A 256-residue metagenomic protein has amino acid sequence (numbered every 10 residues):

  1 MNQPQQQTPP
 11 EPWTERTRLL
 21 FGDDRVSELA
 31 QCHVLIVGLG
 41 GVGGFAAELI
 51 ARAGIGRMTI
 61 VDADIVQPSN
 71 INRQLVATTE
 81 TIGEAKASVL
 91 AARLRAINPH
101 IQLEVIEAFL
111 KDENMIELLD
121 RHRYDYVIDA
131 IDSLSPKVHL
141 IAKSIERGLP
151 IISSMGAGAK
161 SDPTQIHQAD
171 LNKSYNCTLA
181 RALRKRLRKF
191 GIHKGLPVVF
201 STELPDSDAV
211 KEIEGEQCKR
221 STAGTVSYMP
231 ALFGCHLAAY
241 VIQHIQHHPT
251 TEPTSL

Functional and structural regions predicted by a protein language model:
M1-L35, P68: N-terminal charged helix/coil linker that caps or initiates catalytic domains
N2-T8, D120-Y126, S133-P136, E146 (+4 more regions): Glycine-rich phosphate/adenylate-binding loop
I36-G38, V61: Conserved N-terminal Rossmann-fold NAD(P)-binding element of oxidoreductases
V42-G43: Hydrophobic/small residue at the entry helix of a nucleotide-binding pocket
I55, I60-N98: Glycine-rich phosphate-binding loop and adjoining beta1-alpha1-beta2 segment of Rossmann-like nucleotide-binding folds
V66-S69, A157-P163: Short gly/pro/ser/thr-enriched loop/turn and capping motifs at secondary-structure boundaries
E107-M115: Conserved SAM/SAH-binding loop
